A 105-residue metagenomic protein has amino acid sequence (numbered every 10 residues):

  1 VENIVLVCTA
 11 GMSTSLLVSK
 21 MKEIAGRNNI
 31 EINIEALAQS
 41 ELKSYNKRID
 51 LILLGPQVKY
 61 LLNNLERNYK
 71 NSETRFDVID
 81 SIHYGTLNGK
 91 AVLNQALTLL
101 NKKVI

Functional and structural regions predicted by a protein language model:
E2-E41: Conserved active-site segments centered on acidic
E2-V5, T9-G11, L62-H83: P-loop/Walker A phosphate-binding loop and immediately adjacent motor/lid segment at beta-alpha junctions
N3, R75-I105: Ser/Thr/Gly-rich flexible loops in soluble cytosolic domains mediating phosphotransfer, phosphorylation
L16, L62-L65, N88: Short glycine-/acidic-enriched loop or helix-start segments at secondary-structure transitions that form or flank
S19, E23-G26, R67, N94 (+1 more regions): Short, well-ordered alpha-helices that flank and scaffold nucleotide-derived cofactor binding pockets
N46-L51: Short acidic/histidine-rich motifs immediately flanking catalytic phosphotransfer sites in two-component signaling
L54-N63: N-terminal glycine-rich "phosphate-gripper" loop used for MgATP/nucleotide binding and carboxylate activation
